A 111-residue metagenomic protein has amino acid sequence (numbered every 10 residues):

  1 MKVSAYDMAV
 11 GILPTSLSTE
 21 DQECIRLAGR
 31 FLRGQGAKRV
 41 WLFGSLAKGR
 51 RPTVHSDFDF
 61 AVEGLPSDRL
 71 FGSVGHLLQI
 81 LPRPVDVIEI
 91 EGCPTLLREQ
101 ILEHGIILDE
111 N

Functional and structural regions predicted by a protein language model:
M1-W41, A47-V54, E63-N111: Catalytic core of pol beta-like nucleotidyltransferases
